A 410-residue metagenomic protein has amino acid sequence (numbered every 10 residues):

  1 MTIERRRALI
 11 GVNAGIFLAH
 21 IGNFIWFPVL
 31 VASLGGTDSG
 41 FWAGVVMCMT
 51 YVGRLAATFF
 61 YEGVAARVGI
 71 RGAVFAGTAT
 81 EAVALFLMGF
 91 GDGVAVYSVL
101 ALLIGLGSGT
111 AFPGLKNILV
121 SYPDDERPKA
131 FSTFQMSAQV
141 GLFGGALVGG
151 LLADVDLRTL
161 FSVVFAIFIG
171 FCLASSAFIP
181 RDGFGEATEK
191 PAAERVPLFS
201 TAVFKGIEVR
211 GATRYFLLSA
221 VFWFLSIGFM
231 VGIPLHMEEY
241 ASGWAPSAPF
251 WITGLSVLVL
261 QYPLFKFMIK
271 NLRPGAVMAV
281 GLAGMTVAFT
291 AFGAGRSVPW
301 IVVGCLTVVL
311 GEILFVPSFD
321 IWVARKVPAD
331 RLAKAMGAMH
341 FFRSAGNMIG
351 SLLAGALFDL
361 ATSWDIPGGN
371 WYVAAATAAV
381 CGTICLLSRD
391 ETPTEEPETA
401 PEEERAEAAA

Functional and structural regions predicted by a protein language model:
M1-R6, D182-L218: Juxtamembrane intracellular "pre-TM" segments in multi-pass secondary transporters
T2-Y51, G211-L218, F222-P249: Helix-loop boundary and gating motifs at the non-cytosolic
A57-G69, L260-R273, F358: Helix-to-loop junctions at the C-terminal end of transmembrane segments in multipass secondary transporters
G72-F86, A276-T290: Structural signature of the two symmetry-related core transmembrane helices
L102-V140: Cytoplasmic helix-loop-helix junction between adjacent transmembrane helices in 12-TM secondary transporters
A153-A166, A356-T377: A membrane-interface helix-boundary motif in multi-pass transporters
A166-T188, I384-R389: C-terminal membrane-cytosol helix-exit motif in multi-pass small-molecule transporters
R331-A361: A late C-terminal transmembrane helix in Major Facilitator Superfamily
